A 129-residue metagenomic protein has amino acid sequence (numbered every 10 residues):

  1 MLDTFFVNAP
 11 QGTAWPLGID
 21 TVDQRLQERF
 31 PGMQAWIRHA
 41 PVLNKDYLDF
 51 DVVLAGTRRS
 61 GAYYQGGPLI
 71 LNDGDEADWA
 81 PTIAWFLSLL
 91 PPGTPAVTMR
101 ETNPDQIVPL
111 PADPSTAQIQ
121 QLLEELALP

Functional and structural regions predicted by a protein language model:
M1-G12, R38-F50, F86: Short N-terminal secondary-structure initiator segments
M1-Q34, P129: Short, extreme N-terminal segment that most often corresponds to the first beta-strand
D3-F5, P68-L69, V97: Hydrophobic beta-strand segments of well-ordered beta-sheets in folded domains
N8-G12, D73-D78, E101-P104: Short, flexible beta-strand-to-coil junctions
A14, G18, D78, D113-Q121: Alpha-helix capping and helix-coil boundary motifs
R25-D73: Short, intrinsically disordered low-complexity segments
G67-F86: Mid-chain, well-packed structural core segment of small domains
A84, S88-P129: Acidic, proline/glycine-rich low-complexity IDRs
